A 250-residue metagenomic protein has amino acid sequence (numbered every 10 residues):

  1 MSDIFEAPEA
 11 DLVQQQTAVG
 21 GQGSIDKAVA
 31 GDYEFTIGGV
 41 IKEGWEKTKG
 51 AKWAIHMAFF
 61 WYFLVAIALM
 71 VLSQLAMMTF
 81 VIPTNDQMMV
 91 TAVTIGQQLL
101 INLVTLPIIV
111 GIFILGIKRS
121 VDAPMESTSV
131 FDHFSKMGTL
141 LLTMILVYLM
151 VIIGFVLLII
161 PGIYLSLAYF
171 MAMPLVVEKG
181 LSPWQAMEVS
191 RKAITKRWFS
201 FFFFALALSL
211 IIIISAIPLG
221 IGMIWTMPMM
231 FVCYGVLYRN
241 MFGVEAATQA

Functional and structural regions predicted by a protein language model:
M1-E43, V244-A250: Low-complexity, intrinsically disordered extramembrane tails and loops of integral membrane proteins
A18-D32, M88-P124, Y148-E188, I212-T248: Selective recognition of hydrophobic, aromatic-rich stretches within alpha-helical transmembrane segments of polytopic
F35-V65, P124-G154, L165-A216, A246-A250: Interfacial aromatic "cap" segments that immediately flank transmembrane helices in multipass membrane proteins
G44, M70-Q74, T94-I95: Membrane-embedded alpha-helical segments in integral membrane proteins
A66-T84, S215-A216: Juxtamembrane "helix exit" motif at the C-terminal ends of alpha-helical transmembrane segments in multi-pass membrane
I82-T84, T94-I95, G138-L142: Short charge-dense sequence patches
